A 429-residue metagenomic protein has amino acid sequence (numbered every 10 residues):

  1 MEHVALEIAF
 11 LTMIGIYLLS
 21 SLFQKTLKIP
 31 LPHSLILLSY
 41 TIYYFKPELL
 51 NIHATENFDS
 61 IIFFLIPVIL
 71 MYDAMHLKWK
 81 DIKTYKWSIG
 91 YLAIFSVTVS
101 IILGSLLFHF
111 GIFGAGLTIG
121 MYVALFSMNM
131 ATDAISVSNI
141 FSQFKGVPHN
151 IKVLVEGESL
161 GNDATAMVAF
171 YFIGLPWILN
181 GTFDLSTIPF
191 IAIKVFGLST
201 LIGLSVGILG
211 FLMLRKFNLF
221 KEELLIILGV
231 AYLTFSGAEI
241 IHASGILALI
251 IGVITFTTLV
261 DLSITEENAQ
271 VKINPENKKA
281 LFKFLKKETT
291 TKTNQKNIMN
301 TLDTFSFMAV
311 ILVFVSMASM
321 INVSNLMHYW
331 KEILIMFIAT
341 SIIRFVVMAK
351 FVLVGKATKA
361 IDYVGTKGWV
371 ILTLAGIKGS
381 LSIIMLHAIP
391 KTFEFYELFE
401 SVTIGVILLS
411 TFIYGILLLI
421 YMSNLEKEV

Functional and structural regions predicted by a protein language model:
M1-V429: Transmembrane helical cores of multi-pass secondary ion antiporters/exchangers
